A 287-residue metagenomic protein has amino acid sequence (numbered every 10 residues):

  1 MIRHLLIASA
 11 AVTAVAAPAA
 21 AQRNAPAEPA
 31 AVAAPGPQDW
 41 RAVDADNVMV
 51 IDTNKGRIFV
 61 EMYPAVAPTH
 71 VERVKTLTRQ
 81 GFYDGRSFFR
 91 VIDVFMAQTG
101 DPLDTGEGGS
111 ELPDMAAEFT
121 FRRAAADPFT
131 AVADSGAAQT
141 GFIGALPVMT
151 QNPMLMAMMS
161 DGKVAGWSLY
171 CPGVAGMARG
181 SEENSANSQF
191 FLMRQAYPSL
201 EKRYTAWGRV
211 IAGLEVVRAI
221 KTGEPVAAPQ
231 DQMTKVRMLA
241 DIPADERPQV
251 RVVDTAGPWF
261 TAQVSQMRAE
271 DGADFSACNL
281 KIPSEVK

Functional and structural regions predicted by a protein language model:
I2-A20: Gram-negative bacterial Sec-dependent N-terminal signal peptides
A21-K287: Cyclophilin-like peptidyl-prolyl cis-trans isomerases
